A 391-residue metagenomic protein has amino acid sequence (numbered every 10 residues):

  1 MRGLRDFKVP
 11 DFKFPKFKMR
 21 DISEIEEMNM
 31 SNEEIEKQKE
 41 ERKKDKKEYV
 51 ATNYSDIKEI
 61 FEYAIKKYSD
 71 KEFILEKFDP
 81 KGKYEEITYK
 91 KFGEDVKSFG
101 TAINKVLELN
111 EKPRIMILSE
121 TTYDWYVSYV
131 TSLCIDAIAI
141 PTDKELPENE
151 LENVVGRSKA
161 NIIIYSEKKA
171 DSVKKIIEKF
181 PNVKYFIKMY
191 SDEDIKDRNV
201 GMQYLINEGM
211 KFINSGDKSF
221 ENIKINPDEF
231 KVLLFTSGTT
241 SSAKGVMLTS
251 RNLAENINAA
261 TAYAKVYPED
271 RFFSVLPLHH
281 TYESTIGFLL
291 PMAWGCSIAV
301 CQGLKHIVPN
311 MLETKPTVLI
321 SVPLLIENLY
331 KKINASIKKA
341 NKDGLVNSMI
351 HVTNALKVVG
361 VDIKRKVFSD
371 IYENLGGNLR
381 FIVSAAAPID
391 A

Functional and structural regions predicted by a protein language model:
R2-E26, C134-N207: Structural core segment of the AMP-binding/adenylate-forming
R5, P10-D11, D171-N226, I333-D370: ANL superfamily adenylate-forming
Q38-R42, I60-I87, I117, K196: AMP-dependent adenylate-forming
S69-E72, K188, N207-F235, S242 (+1 more regions): Conserved pre-ATP/AMP-binding loop-to-beta segment of ANL
G82-I87, G100-L146: Conserved AMP-binding/adenylate-forming
E85-K90, K231-I257: Conserved AMP-binding A3 loop
K144-I176, N256-F273, L304-V318, N374: Conserved ATP-dependent adenylate/AMP-binding module captured primarily in the ANL superfamily
A254-R271, L278-F368, N378: Conserved AMP-binding/adenylation subdomain of ANL enzymes
